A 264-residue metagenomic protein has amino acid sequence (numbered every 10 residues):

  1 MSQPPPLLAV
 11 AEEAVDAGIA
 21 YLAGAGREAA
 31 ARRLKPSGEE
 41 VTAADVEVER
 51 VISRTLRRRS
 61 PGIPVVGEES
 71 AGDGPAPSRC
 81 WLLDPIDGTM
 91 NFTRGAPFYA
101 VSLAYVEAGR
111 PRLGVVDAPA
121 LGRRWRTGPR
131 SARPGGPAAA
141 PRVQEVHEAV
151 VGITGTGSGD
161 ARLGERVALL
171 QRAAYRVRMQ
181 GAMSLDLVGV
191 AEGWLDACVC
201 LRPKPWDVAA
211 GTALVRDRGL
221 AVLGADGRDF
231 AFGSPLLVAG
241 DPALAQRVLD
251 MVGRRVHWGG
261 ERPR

Functional and structural regions predicted by a protein language model:
M1-E13, A161, E165-Q171, L187-R264: Oxyanion/phosphate-interacting regions
M1-I86, R262-R264: N-terminal subdomain of lithium-sensitive/metallo-dependent phosphomonoesterases centered on the IMPase/IPPase/PAP
G18, L22, D45, L56 (+7 more regions): Residue-level signal for inorganic ion chemistry
R33, D73-P75, R94, R142-V146 (+1 more regions): Solvent-exposed alpha-helices and their adjacent loops that cap or buttress functional pockets in soluble metabolic
R58, V66, G74-R130, A213-R216: Active-site-adjacent structural elements in enzyme catalytic cores
G62-P64, R176, D196, A221: Residue-level detector of anion-binding/catalytic polar loops
E68, Q180-A182, A225: Conserved beta-strand termini and adjacent loop/short-helix elements that scaffold enzyme active sites in alpha/beta
A104-V188, S234-R264: Acidic beta-strand-loop-alpha-helix segment within the catalytic core of divalent metal-dependent phosphate-processing
